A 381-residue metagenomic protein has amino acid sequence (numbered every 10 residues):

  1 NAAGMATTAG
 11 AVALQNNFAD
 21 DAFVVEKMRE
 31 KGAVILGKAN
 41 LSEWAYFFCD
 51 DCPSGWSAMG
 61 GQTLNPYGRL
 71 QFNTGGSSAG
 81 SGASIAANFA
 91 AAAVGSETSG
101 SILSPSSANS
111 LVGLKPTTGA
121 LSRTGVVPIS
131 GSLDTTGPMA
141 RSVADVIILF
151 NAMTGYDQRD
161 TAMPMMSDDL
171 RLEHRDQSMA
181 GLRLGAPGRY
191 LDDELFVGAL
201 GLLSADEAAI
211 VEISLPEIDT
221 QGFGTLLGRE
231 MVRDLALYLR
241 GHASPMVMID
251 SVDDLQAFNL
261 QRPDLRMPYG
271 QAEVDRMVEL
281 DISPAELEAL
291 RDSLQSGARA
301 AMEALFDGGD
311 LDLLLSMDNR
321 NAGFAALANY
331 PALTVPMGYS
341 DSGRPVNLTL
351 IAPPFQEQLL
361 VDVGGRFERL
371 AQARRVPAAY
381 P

Functional and structural regions predicted by a protein language model:
N1-S99, T117, S342, L370-A371: Gly/Ser-rich catalytic/binding loops embedded in alpha/beta enzyme cores
N1-V12, G181-G185, R229-G297, P336 (+1 more regions): Short helix-loop capping/hinge segments that flank enzyme active sites or metal/cofactor-binding pockets
D21, E30-L36, S42, N88-A92 (+5 more regions): Loop/turn elements at helix/coil->beta-strand transitions in domains of secreted/extracellular proteins
E30, A90, L195, L202 (+1 more regions): Glycine-rich, small-residue loops and helix-cap segments that act as flexible hinges at active-site edges
V34-G37, A91-G95, L103, V112-G113 (+6 more regions): Structural recognition of the beta-strand scaffold that forms the well-ordered cores of secreted hydrolase catalytic
N109-G125, V335-S340: Flexible glycine/proline-rich, aromatic-decorated loop/lid segments
K115-A199, D206, R374-P381: A short helix-breaking turn/cap at a secondary-structure junction
S142-M166, G188-I218, T225, R229-E230 (+1 more regions): Acidic-enriched catalytic cores of C-N bond-cleaving enzymes acting on peptides and small amides
